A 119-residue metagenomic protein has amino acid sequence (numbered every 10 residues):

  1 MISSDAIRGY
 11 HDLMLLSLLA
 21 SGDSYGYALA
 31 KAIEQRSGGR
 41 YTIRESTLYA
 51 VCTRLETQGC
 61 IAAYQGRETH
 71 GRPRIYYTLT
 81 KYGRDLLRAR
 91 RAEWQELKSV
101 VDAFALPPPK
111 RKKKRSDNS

Functional and structural regions predicted by a protein language model:
I2-T47: N-terminal helix-turn-helix DNA-binding core of bacterial DNA-binding proteins
L18, R54-L55: Conserved catalytic core of Hanks-type protein kinase domains
Y49-T53: Short, hydrophobic-biased segments on the C-terminal half of alpha helices that form "recognition helices"
E56-P73, T78: Beta-hairpin "wing" of winged helix-turn-helix
L79-G83: Accessory beta->alpha helical hairpin/"wing" motif in late/C-terminal subdomains of nucleic-acid enzymes
D85-S119: Amphipathic alpha-helical dimerization/coiled-coil segments that flank or bridge DNA-binding/regulatory modules
